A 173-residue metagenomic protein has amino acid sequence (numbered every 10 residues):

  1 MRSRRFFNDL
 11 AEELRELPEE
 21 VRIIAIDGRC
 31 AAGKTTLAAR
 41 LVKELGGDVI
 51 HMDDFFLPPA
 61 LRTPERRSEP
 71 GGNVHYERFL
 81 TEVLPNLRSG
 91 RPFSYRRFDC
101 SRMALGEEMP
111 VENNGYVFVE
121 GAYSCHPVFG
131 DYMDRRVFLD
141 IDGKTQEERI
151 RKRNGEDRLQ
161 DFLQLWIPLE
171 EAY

Functional and structural regions predicted by a protein language model:
M1-I24: Extreme N-terminal, non-catalytic leader segments that precede Walker-type/kinase nucleotide-binding cores
R29: P-loop (Walker A) phosphate-binding loop of NTP-binding proteins
K34: Conserved lysine of the Walker
L37: Hydrophobic positions on the alpha1 helix immediately C-terminal to the Walker A/P-loop
L45-A60: Short beta-strand-centered segment that lines the nucleotide-binding/catalytic pocket of NTP-utilizing
D48, L61-L105, Y116: Conserved nucleotide-sensing/catalytic segment adjacent to the nucleotide-binding pocket in NTP-handling enzymes
A104, H126, G155-Y173: Small-molecule kinase domains that catalyze NTP-dependent phosphoryl transfer to phosphate-bearing small molecules
A104-R153: ATP-dependent NMP and nucleoside kinases share a basic, alpha-helical "lid"
